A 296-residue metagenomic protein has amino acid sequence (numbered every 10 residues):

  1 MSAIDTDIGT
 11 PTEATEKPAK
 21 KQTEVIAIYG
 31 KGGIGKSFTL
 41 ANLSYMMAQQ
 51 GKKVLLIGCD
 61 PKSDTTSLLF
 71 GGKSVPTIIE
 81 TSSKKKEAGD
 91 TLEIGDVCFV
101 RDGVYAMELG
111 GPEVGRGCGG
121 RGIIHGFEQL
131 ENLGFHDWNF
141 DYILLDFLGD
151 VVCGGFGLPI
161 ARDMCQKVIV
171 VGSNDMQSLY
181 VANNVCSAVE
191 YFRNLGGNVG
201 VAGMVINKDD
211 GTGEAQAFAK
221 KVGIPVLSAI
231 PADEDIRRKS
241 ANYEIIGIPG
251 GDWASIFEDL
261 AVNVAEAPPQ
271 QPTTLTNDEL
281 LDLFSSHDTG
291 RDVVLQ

Functional and structural regions predicted by a protein language model:
M1-E16, K20, Y191-Q296: C-terminal lobe/tail of nucleotide-utilizing enzymes
M1-I34, F38-L55, K62, T91: Extreme N-terminal, non-catalytic leader segments that precede Walker-type/kinase nucleotide-binding cores
A14, E93-D96, G155-P159: Short beta-strand/turn micro-motifs at beta-sheet edges
Q22-I26, Q49-K53, C59-F147, V151 (+1 more regions): Nucleotide-state-sensitive switch-loop elements of NTP-binding domains
G32, M107, G126, D146 (+3 more regions): Residue-level signature of catalytic and energy-coupling elements of molecular machines, predominantly ATP/GTP-dependent
Y45, S63, E128, N183-S187 (+4 more regions): Solvent-exposed alpha-helical segments within well-ordered globular domains of core cellular machineries
Q49, N132-Y142, F147-A232, R237-R238: Conserved catalytic-core segment of NTP-binding enzymes
P61, G119-G122, G126, V152 (+5 more regions): Helical mechanochemical/support elements of P-loop NTPase systems and associated helical scaffolds
